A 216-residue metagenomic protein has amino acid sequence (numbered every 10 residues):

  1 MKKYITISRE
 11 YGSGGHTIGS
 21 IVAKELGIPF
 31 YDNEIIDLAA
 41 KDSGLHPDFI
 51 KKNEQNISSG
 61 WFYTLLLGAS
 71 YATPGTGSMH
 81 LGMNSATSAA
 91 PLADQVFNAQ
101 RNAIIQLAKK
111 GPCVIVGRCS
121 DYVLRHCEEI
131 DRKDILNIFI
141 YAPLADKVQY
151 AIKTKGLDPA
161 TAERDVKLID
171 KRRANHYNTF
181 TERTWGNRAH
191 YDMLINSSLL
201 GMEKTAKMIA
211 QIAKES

Functional and structural regions predicted by a protein language model:
M1-R9, G111: Pre-Walker A (Motif I) flank of P-loop NTPase domains
T6-V22: Glycine-rich phosphate-binding P-loop
P29-A40: Short beta-strand-centered segment that lines the nucleotide-binding/catalytic pocket of NTP-utilizing
A40-P112: ATP-dependent small-molecule kinase phosphotransfer cores that center on conserved nucleotide phosphate-binding segments
I57-L66, P74-S78, D158-M202: Small-molecule kinase domains that catalyze NTP-dependent phosphoryl transfer to phosphate-bearing small molecules
A90, I135-N137, A145-K147, T179 (+1 more regions): Strand-loop microenvironment adjacent to phosphate/nucleotide-handling motifs in alpha/beta enzyme folds
A99-K155: ATP-dependent NMP and nucleoside kinases share a basic, alpha-helical "lid"
R101, M202-A210: Short, amphipathic alpha-helical "lid/cap" segments that border enzyme active or binding sites
